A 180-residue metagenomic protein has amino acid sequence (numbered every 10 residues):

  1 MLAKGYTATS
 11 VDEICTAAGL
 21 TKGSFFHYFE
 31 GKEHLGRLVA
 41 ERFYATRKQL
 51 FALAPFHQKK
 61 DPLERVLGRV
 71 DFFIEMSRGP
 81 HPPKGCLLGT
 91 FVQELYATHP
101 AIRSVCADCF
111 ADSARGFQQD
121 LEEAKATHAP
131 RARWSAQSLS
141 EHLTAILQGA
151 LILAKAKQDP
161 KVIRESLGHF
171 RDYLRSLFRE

Functional and structural regions predicted by a protein language model:
L2-H34, L38: Helix-turn-helix
A3, A17, H34-H57, E64-G79 (+3 more regions): Alpha-helical structural segments
A3-T7, Q58, K84, T127: Short coil/turn segments at alpha/beta junctions that flank glycine-rich nucleotide-binding fingerprints
R65, P80-A101: Amphipathic alpha-helical segments used for helix-helix packing
L67, A136-T144: Short, well-structured alpha-helical segments
M76, E123, T144-K161, Y173-E180: Amphipathic C-terminal alpha-helical segment
T98-I102, A111-L139, S176-E180: Hydrophobic alpha-helical bundle segments that form small-molecule/ligand-binding pockets
